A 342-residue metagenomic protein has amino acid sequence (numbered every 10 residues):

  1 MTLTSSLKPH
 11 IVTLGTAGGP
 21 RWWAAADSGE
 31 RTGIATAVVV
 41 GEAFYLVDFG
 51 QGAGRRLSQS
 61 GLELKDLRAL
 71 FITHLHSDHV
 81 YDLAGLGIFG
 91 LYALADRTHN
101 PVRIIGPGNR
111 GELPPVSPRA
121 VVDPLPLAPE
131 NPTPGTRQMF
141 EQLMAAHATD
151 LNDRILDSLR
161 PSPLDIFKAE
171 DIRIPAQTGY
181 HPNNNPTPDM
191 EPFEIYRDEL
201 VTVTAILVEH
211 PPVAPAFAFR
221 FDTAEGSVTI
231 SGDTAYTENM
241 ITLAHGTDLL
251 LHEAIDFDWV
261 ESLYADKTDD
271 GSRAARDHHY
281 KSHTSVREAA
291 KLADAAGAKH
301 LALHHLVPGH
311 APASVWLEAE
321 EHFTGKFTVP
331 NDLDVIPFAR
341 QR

Functional and structural regions predicted by a protein language model:
M1-G226, S314-R342: Binuclear metal-dependent hydrolase catalytic cores
V47, S231-G232: Short His-Asn-centered micro-motif
P215-A218, A224-T229, A235-L333: Cap/insert and terminal regions of metallo-dependent hydrolase folds
